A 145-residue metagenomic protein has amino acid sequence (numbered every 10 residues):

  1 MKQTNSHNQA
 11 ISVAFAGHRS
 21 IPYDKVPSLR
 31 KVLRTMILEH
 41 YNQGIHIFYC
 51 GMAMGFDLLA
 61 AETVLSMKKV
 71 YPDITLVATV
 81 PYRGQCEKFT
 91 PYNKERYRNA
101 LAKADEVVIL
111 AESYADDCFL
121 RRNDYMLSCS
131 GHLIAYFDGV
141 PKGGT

Functional and structural regions predicted by a protein language model:
K2-T145: Acidic/glycine-enriched connector segments
